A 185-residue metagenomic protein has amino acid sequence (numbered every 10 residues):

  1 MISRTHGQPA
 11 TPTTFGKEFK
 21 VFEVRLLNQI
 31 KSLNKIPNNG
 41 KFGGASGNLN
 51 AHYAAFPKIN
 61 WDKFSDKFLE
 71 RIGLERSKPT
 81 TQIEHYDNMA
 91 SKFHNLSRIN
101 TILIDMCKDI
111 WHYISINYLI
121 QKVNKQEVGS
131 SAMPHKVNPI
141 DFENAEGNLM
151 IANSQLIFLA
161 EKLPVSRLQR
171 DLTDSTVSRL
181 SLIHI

Functional and structural regions predicted by a protein language model:
Q8: Active-site pocket-lining segments that scaffold enzyme catalytic pockets across diverse folds
T11-K162: Internal glycine-rich alpha/beta core junctions
E127-M133, K162-L180: Surface-exposed loop-to-helix/strand elements on domain peripheries
I183-I185: Conserved small/polar residues in nucleotide/adenosyl-binding loops
